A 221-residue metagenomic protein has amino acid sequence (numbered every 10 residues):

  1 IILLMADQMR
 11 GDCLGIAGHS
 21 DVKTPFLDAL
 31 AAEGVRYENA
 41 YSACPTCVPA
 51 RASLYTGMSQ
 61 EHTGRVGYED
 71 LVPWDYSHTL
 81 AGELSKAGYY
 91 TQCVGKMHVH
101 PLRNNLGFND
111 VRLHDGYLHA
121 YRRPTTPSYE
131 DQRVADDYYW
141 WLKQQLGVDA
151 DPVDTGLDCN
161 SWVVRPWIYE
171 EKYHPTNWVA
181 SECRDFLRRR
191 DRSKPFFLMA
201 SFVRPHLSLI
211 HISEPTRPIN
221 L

Functional and structural regions predicted by a protein language model:
I1-S213: Formylglycine-dependent sulfatase
E214-R217, L221: Positively charged, low-complexity/disordered segments
